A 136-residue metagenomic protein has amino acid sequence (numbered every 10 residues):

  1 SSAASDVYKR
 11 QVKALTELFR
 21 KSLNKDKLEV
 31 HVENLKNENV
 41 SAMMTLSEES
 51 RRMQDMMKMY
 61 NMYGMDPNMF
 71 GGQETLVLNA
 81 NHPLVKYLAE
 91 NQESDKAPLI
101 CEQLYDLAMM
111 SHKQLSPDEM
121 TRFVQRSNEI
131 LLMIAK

Functional and structural regions predicted by a protein language model:
S2-K136: Long, intrinsically disordered, charge-dense linkers/tails
